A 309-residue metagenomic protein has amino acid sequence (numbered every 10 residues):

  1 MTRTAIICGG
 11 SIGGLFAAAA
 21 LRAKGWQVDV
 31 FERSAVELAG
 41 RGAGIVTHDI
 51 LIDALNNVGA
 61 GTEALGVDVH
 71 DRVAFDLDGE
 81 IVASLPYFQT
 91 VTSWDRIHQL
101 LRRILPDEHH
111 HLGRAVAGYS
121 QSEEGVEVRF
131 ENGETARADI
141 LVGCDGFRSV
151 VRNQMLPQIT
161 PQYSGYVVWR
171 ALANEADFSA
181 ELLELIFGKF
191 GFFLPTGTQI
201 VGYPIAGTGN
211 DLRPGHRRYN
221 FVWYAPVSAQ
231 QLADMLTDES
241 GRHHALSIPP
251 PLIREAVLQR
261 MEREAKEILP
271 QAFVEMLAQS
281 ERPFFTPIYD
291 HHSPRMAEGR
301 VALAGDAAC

Functional and structural regions predicted by a protein language model:
R3-V30: N-terminal Rossmann-like FAD-binding beta1-loop-alpha1 element of flavoenzymes
G13, V36, R148: Conserved Rossmann-like nucleotide-cofactor binding loop
G25, V69, D107-E108, A138-D139 (+1 more regions): Short, well-ordered alpha-helix to beta-strand connector turns
V28-D29, L141, V301-A304: Residue-level marker for buried hydrophobic side chains located in beta-strands that build the well-ordered beta-sheet
S34-L105: Active-site-adjacent segment of FAD-dependent monooxygenases/related oxidoreductases
A64, E80-I81, F88, T92 (+2 more regions): Conserved FAD-binding catalytic core of PHBH/FMO-like flavoproteins
A256-L258, E267-F284: A short coil-to-beta-strand element that immediately follows conserved catalytic motifs
F284-C309: FAD-binding beta-loop-beta segment adjacent to the flavin cofactor pocket
